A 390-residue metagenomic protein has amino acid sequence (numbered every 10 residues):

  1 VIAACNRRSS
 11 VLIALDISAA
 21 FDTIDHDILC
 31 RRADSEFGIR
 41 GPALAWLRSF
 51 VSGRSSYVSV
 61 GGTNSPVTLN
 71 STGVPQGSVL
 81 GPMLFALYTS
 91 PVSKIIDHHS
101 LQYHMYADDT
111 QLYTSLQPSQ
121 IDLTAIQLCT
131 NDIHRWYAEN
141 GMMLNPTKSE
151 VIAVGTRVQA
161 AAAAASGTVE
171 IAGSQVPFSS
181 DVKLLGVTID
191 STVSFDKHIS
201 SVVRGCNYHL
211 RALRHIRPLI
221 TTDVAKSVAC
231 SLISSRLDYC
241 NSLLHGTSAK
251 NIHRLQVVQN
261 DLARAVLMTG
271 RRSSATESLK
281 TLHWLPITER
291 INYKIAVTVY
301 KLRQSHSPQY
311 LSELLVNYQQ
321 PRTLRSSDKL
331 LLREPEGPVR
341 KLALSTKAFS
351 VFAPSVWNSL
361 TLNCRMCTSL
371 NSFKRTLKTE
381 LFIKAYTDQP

Functional and structural regions predicted by a protein language model:
V1-P390: Hydrophobic/basic alpha-helical segments
